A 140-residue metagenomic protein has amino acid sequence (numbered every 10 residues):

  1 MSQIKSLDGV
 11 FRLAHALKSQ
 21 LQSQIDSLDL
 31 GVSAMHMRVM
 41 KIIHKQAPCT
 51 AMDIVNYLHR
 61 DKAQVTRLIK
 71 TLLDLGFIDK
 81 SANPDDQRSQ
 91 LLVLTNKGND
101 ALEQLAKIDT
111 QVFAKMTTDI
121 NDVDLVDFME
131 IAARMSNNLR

Functional and structural regions predicted by a protein language model:
M1, D122-R140: C-terminal regulatory/oligomerization modules of transcriptional regulators
M1-L28: N-terminal leader segment of winged-helix/HTH proteins
L17-Q24, L58, A101, L105-T117 (+2 more regions): Alpha-helical linker/hinge and terminal dimerization helices associated with HTH transcriptional regulators
S19-Q64: N-terminal helix-turn-helix DNA-binding core of bacterial DNA-binding proteins
K41-K45, A106, A133: Short, locally clustered residues in the helix-turn-helix/winged-helix DNA-binding domain
N56, R67, E130: DNA-binding alpha-helical recognition surfaces that contact promoter or target DNA
K70-E130: Charged, amphipathic alpha-helical coiled-coil/dimerization segments
